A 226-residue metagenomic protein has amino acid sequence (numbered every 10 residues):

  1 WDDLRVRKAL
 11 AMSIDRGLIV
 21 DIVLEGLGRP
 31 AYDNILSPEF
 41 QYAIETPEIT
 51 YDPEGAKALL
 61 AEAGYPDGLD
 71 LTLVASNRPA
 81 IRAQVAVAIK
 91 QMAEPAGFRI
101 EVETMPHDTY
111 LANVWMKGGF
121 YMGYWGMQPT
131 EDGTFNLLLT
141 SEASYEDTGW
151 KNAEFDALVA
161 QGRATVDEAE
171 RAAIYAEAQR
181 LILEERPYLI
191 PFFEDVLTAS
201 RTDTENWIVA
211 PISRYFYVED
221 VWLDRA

Functional and structural regions predicted by a protein language model:
W1-D2, P38-G55, Y65, A112-K117 (+2 more regions): Short, solvent-exposed loop/beta-turn-alpha elements that line the ligand-binding surface or hinge of extracytoplasmic
W1-Q91, L158, E177, W222-A226: Append "and occasionally in soluble cytosolic enzymes with long acidic Gly/Pro-rich linkers
S13, I22, A96, L181 (+1 more regions): Short alpha-helical functional segments enriched in proximate histidine and acidic residues
G28-R29, S37-F40, A61-M127, D147 (+2 more regions): Ligand/substrate-recognition segments at binding pockets and active sites
P53, H107-D108, A176, R186: Structural motif corresponding to alpha-helix initiation and N-cap regions
V87, Q91, G118-F120, D132-G133 (+2 more regions): Feature representing long, continuous alpha-helical segments
V159, E168-L183: Short amphipathic alpha-helical coiled-coil/interface segments
